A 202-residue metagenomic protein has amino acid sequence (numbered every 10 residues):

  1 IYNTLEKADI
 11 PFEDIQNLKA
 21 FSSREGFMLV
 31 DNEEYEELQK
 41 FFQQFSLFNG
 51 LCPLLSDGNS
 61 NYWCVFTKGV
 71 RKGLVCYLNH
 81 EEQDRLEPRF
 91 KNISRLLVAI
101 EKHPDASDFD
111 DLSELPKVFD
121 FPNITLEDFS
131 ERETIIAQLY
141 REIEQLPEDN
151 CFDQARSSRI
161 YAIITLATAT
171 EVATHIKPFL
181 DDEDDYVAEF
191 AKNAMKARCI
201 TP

Functional and structural regions predicted by a protein language model:
I1, L5, L38, I93-I100 (+4 more regions): Generic structural signal of hydrophobic/aromatic residues within well-ordered alpha-helices of folded domains
I1-V70, Q154, D184-P202: A surface-exposed partner-binding patch
A8-P11, L18-R24, A99, H103-A106 (+5 more regions): Surface-exposed polar/charged interaction patches
V30-R132: Long, contiguous interaction/recruitment modules in multidomain scaffold/adaptor proteins
L115-P122, L146-S157: HEAT-repeat alpha-solenoid elements in large eukaryotic scaffold proteins
F121-S130, T134, R156-T168, E189-I200: Structural detector for internal amphipathic alpha-helices that build alpha-solenoid repeat scaffolds
R132-D149, A169-D181, T201-P202: Amphipathic alpha-helical scaffolding segments comprising HEAT/armadillo-like alpha-solenoid repeats
